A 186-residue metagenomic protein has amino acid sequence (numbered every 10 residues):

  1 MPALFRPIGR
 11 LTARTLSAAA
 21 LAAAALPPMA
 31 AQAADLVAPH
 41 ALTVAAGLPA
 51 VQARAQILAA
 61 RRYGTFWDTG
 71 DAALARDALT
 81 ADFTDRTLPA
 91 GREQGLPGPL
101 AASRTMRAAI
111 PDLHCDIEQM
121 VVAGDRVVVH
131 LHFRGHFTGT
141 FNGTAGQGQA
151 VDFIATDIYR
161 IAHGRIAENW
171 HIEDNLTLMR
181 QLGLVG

Functional and structural regions predicted by a protein language model:
P2-A19, M29: Bacterial N-terminal signal peptides that target proteins for export
L4, T43-G47, R86, A90: Short coil/turn segments at secondary-structure junctions
A24-Q32: Hydrophobic membrane-targeting alpha-helices
Q32-D77, A81, V185: Short, low-complexity N-terminal intrinsically disordered segments enriched in polar/charged residues
A34-Q52, L100-G186: A beta-strand edge to alpha-helix "cap/lid" segment located at domain peripheries
L58, A72-G124: A solvent-exposed, acidic/Ser-Thr-rich amphipathic alpha-helical stretch
F66-T69, P89, I172: Residues at alpha-helix boundaries and the short loops/turns that link adjacent helices
